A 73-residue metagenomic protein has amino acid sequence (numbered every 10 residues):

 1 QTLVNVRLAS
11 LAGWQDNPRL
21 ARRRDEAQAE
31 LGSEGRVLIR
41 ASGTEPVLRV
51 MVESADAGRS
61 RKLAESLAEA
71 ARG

Functional and structural regions predicted by a protein language model:
Q1-G73: Phosphate-binding and adjacent anionic-ligand microenvironments
